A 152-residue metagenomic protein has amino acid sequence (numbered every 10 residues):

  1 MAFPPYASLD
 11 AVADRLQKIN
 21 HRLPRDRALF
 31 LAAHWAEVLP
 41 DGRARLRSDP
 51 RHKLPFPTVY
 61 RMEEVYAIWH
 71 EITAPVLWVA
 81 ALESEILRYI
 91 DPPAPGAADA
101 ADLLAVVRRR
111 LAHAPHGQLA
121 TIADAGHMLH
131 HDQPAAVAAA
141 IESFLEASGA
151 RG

Functional and structural regions predicted by a protein language model:
F3-M62: Conserved alpha/beta-hydrolase catalytic His-Asp/Glu region
P5-R15, V79, A105, A136 (+1 more regions): A hydrolase-biased, glycine/serine/histidine/acidic-enriched motif that marks catalytic-domain neighborhoods in diverse
Y6, I86, M128-H131: A short, basic/aromatic alpha-helical/loop segment that forms part of the nucleotidyl-sugar donor-binding site
A11, Y60-E64, D102-A105, A120: Short, conserved clusters of charged catalytic residues that mark active-site and nucleotide-handling motifs
V65-I72: Serine-hydrolase catalytic core
T73-A125: Conserved loop-alpha-helix segment in the C-terminal half of the alpha/beta-hydrolase fold that carries the catalytic
R109-G152: Catalytic active-site module of serine/aspartate enzymes centered on a nucleophile-bearing elbow/loop
